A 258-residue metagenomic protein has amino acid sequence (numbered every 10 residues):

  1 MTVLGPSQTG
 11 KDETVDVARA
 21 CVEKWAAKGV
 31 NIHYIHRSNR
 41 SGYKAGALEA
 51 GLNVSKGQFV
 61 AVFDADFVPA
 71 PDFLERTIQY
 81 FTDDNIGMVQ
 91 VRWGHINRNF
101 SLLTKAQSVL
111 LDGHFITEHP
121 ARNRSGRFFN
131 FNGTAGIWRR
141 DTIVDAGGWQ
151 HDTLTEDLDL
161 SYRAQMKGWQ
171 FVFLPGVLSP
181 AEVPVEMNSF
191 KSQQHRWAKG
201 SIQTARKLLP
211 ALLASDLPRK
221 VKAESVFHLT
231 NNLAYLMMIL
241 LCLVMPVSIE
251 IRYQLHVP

Functional and structural regions predicted by a protein language model:
M1-G10, I32-R37: Short beta-strand/loop segment that forms part of the nucleotide-sugar
T2, V144, D159: Cell-envelope/extracellular polymer assembly enzymes that use nucleotide-activated donors
P6-Q8, W93, G176: Active-site loop/turn elements of alpha/beta-hydrolase fold enzymes, especially the short glycine-/histidine-rich
K11, F67-V68, W93: Acidic metal-phosphate-binding loop of nucleotide-sugar-dependent transferases
D16, A20-F59, P71-L154, Q165 (+2 more regions): Long helical/loop segments within the catalytic core of UDP-sugar-dependent glycosyltransferases, especially the large
D152, S161-P180: Catalytic donor-sugar/metal-binding loop of nucleotide-sugar-dependent glycosyltransferases
R219-P258: Alpha-helical bilayer-embedded segments of polytopic membrane proteins, i.e., transmembrane/intramembrane helices
